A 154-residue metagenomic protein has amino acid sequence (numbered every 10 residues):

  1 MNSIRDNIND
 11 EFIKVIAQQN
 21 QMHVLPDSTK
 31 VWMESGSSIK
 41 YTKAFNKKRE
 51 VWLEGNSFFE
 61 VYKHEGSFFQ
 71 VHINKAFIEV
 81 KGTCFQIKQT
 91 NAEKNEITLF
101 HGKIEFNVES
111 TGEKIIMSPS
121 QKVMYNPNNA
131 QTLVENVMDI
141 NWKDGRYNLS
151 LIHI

Functional and structural regions predicted by a protein language model:
M1-I152: A residue-level detector for the "anchor" residue at the start of short, highly conserved motifs
